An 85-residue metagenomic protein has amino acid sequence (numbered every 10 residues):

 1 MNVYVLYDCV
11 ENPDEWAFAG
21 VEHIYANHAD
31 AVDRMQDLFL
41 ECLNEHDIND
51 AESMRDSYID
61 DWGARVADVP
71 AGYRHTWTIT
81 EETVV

Functional and structural regions predicted by a protein language model:
M1-V21, D37, T80: Short aromatic-glycine-(Arg/Gly/Cys) micro-motifs in beta-strand/loop hairpins
Y4, A29, D33, E52 (+1 more regions): Short linear motifs centered on Gly/Pro in flexible linkers and helix caps
Y4-L6, E11, E22, D33 (+2 more regions): N-terminal non-cleavable signal-anchor helices
A17-C42: Short, flexible N-terminal segments of the mature chain
D37-V85: Short, mixed-charge low-complexity intrinsically disordered segments
